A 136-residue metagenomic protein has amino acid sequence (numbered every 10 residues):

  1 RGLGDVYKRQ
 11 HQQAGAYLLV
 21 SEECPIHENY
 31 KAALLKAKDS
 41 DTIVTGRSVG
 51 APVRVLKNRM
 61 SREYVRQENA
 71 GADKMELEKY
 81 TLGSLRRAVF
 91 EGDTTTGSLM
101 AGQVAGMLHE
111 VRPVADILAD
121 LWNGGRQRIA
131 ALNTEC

Functional and structural regions predicted by a protein language model:
G2-Y7: Short, small-residue-biased leader/transition segments that mark boundaries at the very start of proteins
K8-C136: Conserved active-site-proximal phosphate/metal-binding subdomains
